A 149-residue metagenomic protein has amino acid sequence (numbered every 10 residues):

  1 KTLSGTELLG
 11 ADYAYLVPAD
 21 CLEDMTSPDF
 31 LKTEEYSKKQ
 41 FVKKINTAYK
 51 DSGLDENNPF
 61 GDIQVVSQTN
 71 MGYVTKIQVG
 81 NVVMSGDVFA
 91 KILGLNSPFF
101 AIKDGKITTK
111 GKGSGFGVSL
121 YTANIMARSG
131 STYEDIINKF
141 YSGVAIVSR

Functional and structural regions predicted by a protein language model:
K1-R149: Conserved, single-site charged/polar hotspot
